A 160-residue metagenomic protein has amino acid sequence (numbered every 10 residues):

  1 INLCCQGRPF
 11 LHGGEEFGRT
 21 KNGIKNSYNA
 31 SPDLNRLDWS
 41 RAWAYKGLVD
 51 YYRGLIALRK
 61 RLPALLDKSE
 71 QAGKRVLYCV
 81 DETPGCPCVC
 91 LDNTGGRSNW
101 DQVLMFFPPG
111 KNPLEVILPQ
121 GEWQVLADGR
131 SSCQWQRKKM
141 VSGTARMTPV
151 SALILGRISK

Functional and structural regions predicted by a protein language model:
I1-K160: Carbohydrate-interacting/catalytic domains
